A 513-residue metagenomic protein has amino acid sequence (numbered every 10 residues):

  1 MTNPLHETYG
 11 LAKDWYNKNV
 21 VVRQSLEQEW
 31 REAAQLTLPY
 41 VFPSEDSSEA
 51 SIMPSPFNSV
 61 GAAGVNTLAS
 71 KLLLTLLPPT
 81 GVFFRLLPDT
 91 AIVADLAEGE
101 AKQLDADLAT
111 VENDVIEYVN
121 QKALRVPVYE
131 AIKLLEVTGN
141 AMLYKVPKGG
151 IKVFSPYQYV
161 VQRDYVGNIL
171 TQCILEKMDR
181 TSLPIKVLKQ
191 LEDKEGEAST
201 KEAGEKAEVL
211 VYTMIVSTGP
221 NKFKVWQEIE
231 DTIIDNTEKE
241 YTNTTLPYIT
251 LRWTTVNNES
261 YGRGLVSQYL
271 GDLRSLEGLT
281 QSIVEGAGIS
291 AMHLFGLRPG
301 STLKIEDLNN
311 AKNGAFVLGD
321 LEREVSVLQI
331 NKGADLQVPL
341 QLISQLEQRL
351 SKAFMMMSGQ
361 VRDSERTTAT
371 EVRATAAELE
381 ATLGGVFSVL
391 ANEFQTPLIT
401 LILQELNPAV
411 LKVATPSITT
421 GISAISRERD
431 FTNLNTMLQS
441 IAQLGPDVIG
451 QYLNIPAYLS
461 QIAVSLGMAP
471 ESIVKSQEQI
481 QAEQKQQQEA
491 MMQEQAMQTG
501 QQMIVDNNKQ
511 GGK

Functional and structural regions predicted by a protein language model:
M1-Q190: Extended, helix-rich architectural segments
M1-Q24, F295-K513: C-terminal anchoring/interaction modules
H6, G10, D14-Y16, V20 (+1 more regions): Structured, contiguous alpha/beta core segments that scaffold functional sites
L11, Q103-D114, A123, P127-E130 (+6 more regions): Exposed alpha-helical structural elements
G64-P79, V115, V119, V126-E136 (+4 more regions): Short, Φ-rich (hydrophobic/aromatic) sequence segments
K102, A106, L134, S267 (+2 more regions): Residue-level detector of secondary-structure boundary/capping sites
A109, N113-L124, K133-V137, K148 (+10 more regions): A broad, structural surface signal
V128-I132, K194-E202, V211-M214, P339 (+1 more regions): Generic recognition of flexible, low-complexity loop/linker segments
